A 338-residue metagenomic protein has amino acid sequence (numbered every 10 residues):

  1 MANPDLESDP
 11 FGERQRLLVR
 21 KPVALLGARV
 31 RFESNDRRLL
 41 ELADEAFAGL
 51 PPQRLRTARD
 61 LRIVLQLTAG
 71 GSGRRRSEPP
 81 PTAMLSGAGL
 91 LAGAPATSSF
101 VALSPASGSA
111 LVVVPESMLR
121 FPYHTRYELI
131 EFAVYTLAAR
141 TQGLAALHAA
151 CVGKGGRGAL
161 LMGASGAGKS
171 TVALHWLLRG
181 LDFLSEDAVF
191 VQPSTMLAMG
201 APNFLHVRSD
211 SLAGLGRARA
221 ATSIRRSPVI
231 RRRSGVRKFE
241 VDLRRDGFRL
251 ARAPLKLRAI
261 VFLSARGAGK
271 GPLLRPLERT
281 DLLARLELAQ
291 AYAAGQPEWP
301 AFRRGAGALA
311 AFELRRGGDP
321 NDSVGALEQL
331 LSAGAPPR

Functional and structural regions predicted by a protein language model:
M1-S165, L174, L178-R179, V189-R338: A noncatalytic interaction/capping subdomain that flanks phosphate/NTP-handling catalytic cores
A167-K169: Conserved glycine(s) of the Walker
D182: Residue-level detector of anion-binding/catalytic polar loops
E186: Active-site flanking residues adjacent to catalytic metal/cofactor-binding acidic residues
